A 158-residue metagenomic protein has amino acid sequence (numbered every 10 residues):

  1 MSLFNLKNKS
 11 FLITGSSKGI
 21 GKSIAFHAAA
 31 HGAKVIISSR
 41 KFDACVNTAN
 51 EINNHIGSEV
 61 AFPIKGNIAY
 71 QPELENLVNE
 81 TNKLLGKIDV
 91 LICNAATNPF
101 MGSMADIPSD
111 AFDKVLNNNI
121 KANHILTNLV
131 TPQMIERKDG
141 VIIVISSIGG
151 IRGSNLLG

Functional and structural regions predicted by a protein language model:
S10, G15-G19: Conserved glycine-rich cofactor-binding loop
H31-T48: Conserved glycine-rich Rossmann-like NAD(P)H-binding loop of the short-chain dehydrogenase/reductase
F42, K65-L77, S109: The beta1-alpha1 cofactor-binding region of Rossmann-like NAD(H)/NADP(H)-dependent oxidoreductases
G102-M104, P108-L116: Substrate-binding pocket helix/loop in short-chain dehydrogenase/reductase
I107, G153-G158: Active-site loop-to-helix junction immediately N-terminal to the catalytic Tyr of the SDR YXXXK motif in Rossmann-fold
T127-N128: A short, exposed helix-loop element centered on a Lys and neighboring polar residues
S147: Residue(s) in the substrate-gating loop at a strand-loop-helix junction that position the organic substrate next
